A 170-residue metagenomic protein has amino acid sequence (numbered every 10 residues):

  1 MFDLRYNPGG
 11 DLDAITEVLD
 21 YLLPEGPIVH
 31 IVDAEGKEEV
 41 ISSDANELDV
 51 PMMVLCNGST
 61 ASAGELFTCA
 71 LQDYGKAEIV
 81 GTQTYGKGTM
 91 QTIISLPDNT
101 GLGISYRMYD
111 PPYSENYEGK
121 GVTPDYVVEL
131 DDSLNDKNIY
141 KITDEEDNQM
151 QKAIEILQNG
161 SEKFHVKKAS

Functional and structural regions predicted by a protein language model:
M1-D3, V29-I31, P51-C56, E78-G81 (+1 more regions): Structural recognition of the beta-strand scaffold that forms the well-ordered cores of secreted hydrolase catalytic
F2, M52-L55, L71, S114 (+1 more regions): Terminal peptide-recognition signature
F2, V18-D20, T68-Y74, S95-L96: Short, solvent-exposed amphipathic alpha-helical segments in soluble enzyme and RNA/protein-processing domains
D3-P8, I31, E129-S170: C-terminal recognition in membrane/secretory proteostasis and scaffolding
P8-S62, T89-I94, D110: Gly/Ser/Thr-rich loop/hinge elements
D13-E17, L23, S62, L66 (+3 more regions): Extracytoplasmic/secreted proteins, especially bacterial periplasmic and envelope-associated proteins
Y74-K87: Short, well-structured beta-strand/strand-turn elements
Q91-I94, L102-D136: Conserved P-loop NTPase
